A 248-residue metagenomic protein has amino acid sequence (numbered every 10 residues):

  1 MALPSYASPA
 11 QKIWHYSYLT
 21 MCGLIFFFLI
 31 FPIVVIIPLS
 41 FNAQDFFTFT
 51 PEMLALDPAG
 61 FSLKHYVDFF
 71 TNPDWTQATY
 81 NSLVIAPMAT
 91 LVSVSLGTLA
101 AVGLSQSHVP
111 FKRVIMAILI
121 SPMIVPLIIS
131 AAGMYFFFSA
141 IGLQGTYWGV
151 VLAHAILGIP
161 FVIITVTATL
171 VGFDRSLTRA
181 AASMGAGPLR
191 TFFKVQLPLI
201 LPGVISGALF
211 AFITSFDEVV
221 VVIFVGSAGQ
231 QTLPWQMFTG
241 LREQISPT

Functional and structural regions predicted by a protein language model:
M1-L39: N-terminal signal-anchor/first transmembrane alpha helix
P4-S8, T50-P58, L63, F111-K112 (+3 more regions): Membrane-interfacial helix termini and adjacent extracytoplasmic/periplasmic loops of multi-pass transporters
Y6-H15, Q44, G60-D74, F216-T248: Interhelical loop and adjacent transmembrane-helix boundary motif in polytopic membrane transport permeases
W14-C22, L96-G133, T178, P202: Cytoplasmic-entry segments and transmembrane alpha-helices of multi-pass inner-membrane transporters
T20-M21, I30-I33, I163-T167, F173-R175 (+1 more regions): Transmembrane alpha-helices
F31-F46, N81, S130-I141, H154 (+5 more regions): A structural signal for multi-pass alpha-helical bundles of membrane permease subunits that mediate small-molecule
T71-L104: Transmembrane alpha-helix signature in integral membrane proteins
D74, Q106-I115, L143-Y147, P188 (+2 more regions): Membrane-helix interface segments
